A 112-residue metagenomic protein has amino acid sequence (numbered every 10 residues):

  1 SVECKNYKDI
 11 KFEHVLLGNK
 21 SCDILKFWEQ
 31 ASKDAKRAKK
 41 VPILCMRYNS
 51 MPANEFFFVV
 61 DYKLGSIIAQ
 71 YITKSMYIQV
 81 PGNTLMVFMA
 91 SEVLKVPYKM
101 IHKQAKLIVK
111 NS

Functional and structural regions predicted by a protein language model:
S1-S112: Catalytic phosphate/metal-binding cores of nucleic-acid and nucleotide-processing enzymes, i.e., regions that mediate
